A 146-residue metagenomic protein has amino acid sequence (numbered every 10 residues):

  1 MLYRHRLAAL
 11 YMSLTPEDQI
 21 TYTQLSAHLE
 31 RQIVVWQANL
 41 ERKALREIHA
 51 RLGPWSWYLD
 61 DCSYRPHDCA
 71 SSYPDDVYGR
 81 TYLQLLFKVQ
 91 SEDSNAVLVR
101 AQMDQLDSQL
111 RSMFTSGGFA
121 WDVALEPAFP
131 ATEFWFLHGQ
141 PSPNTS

Functional and structural regions predicted by a protein language model:
M1-R6, D76: Short amphipathic alpha-helical heptad-repeat segments
A9-Y22, Y64-S71, E92-V97, F119: Charged, low-complexity interaction regions
Y11, D18-L29, S72-L83, G139: Extended alpha-helical interaction scaffolds
L14-I48, D107: Repeat-associated, polar segments at repeat-unit boundaries in modular proteins
L59-H67, D76: An acidic, glycine-rich, mixed-charge low-complexity segment common to nucleic-acid enzymes
V77-Q102: Amphipathic alpha-helical packing elements
V99-S146: Alpha-helical oligomerization segments
